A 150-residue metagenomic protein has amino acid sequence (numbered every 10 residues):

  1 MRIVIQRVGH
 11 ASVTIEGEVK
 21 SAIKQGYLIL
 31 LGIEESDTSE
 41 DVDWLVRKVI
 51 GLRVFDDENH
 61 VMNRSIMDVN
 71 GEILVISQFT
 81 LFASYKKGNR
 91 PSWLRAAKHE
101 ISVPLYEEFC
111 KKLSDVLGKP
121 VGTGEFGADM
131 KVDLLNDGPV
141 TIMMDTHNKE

Functional and structural regions predicted by a protein language model:
M1-N89, A97, P104-E150: N-terminal, polar/charged subdomain of small-to-medium soluble alpha/beta proteins
W93: Glycine-rich, phosphate-binding/catalytic loops in enzymes
